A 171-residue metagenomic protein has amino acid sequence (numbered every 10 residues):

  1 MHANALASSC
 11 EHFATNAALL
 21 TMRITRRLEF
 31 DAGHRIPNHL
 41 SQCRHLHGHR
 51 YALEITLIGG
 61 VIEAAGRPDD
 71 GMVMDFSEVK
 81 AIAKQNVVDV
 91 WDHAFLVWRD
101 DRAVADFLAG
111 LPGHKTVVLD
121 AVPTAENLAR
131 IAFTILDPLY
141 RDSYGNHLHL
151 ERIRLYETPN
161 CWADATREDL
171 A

Functional and structural regions predicted by a protein language model:
L6-A171: Charge-rich, low-complexity N-terminal segments
